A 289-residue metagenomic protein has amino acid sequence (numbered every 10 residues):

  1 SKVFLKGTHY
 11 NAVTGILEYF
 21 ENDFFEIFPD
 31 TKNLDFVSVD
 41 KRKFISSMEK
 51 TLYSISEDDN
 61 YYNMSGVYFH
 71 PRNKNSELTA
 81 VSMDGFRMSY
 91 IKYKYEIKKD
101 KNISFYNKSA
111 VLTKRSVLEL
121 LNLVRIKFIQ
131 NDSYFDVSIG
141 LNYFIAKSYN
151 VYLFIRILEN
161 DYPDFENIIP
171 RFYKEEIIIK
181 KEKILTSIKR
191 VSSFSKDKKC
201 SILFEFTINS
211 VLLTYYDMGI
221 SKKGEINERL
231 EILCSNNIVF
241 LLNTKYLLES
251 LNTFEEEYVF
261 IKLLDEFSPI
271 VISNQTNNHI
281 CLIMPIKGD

Functional and structural regions predicted by a protein language model:
S1-D289: Structural preference for solvent-exposed beta-strand-turn elements and adjacent flexible terminal/loop segments within
